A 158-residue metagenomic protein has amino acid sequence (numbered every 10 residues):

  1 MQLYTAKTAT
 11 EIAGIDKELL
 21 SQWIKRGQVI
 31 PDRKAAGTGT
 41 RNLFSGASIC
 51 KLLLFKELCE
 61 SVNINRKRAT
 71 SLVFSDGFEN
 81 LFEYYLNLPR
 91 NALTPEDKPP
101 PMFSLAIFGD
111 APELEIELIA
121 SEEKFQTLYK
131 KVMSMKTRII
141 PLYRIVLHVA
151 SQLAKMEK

Functional and structural regions predicted by a protein language model:
M1-W23: Polyanion-binding surface elements
Y4, E18, G39, A47-L53: Short, well-structured alpha-helical interface segments that form or flank functional binding sites
K7-T10, K17, Q28, R66 (+3 more regions): A general secondary-structure boundary signal
T10, G39, C59: Short, flexible active-site loop motifs that bind/organize anionic cofactors or intermediates
I15-T40: Major-groove DNA-recognition helix of helix-turn-helix-type DNA-binding domains
F44: Donor-sugar nucleotide-binding helix/loop cap in glycosyltransferases
A47-L81: A short, Lys/Arg-enriched interface patch at domain edges and termini
F78-K158: Low-complexity intrinsically disordered segments
